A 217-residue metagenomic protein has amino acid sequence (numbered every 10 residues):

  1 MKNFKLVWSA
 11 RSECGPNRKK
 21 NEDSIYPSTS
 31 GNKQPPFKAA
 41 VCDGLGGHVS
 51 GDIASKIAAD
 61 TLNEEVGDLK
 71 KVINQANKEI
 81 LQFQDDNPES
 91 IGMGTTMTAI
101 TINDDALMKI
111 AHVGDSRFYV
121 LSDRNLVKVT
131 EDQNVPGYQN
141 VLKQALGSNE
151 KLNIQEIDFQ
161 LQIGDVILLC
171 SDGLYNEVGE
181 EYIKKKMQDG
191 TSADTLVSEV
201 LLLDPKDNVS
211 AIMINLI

Functional and structural regions predicted by a protein language model:
M1-I217: PP2C/PPM-type serine/threonine phosphatase catalytic domain
